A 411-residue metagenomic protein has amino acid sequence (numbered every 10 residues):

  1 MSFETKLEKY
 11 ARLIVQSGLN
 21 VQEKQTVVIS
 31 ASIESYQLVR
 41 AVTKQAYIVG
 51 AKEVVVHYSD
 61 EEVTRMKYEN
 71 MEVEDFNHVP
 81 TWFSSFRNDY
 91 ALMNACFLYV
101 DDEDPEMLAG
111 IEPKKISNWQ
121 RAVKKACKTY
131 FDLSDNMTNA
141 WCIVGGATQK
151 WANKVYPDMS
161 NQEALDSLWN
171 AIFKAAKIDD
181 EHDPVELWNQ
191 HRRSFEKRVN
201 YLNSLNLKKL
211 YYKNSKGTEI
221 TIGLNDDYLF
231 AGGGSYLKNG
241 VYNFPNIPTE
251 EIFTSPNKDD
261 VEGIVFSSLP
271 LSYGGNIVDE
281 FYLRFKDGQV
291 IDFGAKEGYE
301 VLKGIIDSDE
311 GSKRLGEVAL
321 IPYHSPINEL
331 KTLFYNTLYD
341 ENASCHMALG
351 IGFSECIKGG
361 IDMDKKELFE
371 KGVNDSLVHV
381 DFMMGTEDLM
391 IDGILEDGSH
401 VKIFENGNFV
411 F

Functional and structural regions predicted by a protein language model:
M1-E262, G393, S399, F409-F411: Active-site bordering "gate/hinge" segments that shape substrate access to catalytic or cofactor-binding pockets
R12, N203-L205, K258, G274-N276 (+3 more regions): Short solvent-exposed loop/turn micro-motifs enriched in small/polar/acidic residues
A109-I111, N153-P157, G233-S235, N276-D279 (+3 more regions): A short secondary-structure junction signal
G223, F293-G294, F404: Short linear motifs in exposed loops
F253-E310: Long, well-ordered mid-to-C-terminal structural blocks that present hydrophobic/aromatic surfaces
D260-E262, V278-E280, D287-V290, K313-E317 (+3 more regions): Active-site lining segments that contact anionic ligands and/or coordinate catalytic metals
D292-I361: Dual-mode signal for accessory low-complexity, basic/Gly-rich regions
K366-F411: Extended hydrophobic packing segments that form well-structured cores
